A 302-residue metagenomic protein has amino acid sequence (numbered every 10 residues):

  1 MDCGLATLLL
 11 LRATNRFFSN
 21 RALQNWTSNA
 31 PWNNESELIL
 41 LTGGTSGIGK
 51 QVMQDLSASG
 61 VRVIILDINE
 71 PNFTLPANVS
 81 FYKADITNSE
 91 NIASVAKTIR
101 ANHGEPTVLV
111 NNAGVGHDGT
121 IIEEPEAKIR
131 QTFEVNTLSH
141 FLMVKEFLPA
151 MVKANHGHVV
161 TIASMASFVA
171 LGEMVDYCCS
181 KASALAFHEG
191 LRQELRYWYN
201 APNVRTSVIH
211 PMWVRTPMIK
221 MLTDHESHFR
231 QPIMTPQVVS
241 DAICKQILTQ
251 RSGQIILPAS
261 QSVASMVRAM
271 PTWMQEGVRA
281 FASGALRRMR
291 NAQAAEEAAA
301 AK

Functional and structural regions predicted by a protein language model:
N20-V63: Canonical Rossmann dinucleotide-binding motif of NAD(H)/NADP(H)-dependent dehydrogenases/reductases, specifically
N112-D118: Conserved NAD(P)H cofactor-binding loop of Rossmann-fold oxidoreductase domains
T120-I121, P125-R130: Substrate-binding pocket helix/loop in short-chain dehydrogenase/reductase
E124, A170-C178: Active-site loop-to-helix junction immediately N-terminal to the catalytic Tyr of the SDR YXXXK motif in Rossmann-fold
V144, S180: Active-site helix of classical SDR
S164: Residue(s) in the substrate-gating loop at a strand-loop-helix junction that position the organic substrate next
L195-A259: SDR active-site lid
